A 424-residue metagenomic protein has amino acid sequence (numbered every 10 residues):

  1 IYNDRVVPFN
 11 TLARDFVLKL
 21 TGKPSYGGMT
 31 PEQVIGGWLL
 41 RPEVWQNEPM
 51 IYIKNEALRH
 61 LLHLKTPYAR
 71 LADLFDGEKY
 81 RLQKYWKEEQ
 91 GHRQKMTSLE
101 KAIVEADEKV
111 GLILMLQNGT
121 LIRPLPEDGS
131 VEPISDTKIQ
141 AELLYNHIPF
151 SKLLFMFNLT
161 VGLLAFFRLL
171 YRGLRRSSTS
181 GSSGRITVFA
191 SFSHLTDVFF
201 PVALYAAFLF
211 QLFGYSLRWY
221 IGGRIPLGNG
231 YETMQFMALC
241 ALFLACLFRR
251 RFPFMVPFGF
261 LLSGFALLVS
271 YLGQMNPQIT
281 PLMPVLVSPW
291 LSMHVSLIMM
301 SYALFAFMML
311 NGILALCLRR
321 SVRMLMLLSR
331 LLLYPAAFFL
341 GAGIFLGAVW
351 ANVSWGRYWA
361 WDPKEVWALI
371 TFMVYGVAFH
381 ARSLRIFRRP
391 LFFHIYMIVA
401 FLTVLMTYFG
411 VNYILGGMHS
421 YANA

Functional and structural regions predicted by a protein language model:
I1-L144: Soluble extramembrane regions of membrane proteins in the secretory/endomembrane system
G129-I148, F213-M234, M275-S296, G347-K364 (+1 more regions): Membrane-interface interhelical loops and short amphipathic "cap" helices that link adjacent transmembrane segments
I139-S178, I186-V188, L195-G264, G273 (+1 more regions): Core alpha-helical transmembrane segments of integral membrane proteins
N158-L164, Q235-R250, S296-A315, A368-R382: Hydrophobic cores of alpha-helical transmembrane segments in multi-pass inner/ER membrane proteins, independent
A203-Y215, L332-A351: Small-polar-interrupted transmembrane alpha-helices in polytopic inner-membrane proteins
F258-S263, V322-G343, L391-L405: Interfacial and helix-entry/exit segments of alpha-helical transmembrane bundles in multi-pass inner-membrane proteins
E365-L405, F409: C-terminal structured "cap/appendage" subdomains that terminate the fold
